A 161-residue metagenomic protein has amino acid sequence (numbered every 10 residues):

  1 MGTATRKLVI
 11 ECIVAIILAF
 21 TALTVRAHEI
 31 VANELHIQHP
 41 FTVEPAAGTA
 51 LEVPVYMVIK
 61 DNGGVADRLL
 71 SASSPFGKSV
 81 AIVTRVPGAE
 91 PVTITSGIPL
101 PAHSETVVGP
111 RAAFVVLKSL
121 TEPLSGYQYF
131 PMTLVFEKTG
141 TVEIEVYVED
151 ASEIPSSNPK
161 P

Functional and structural regions predicted by a protein language model:
M1-G2, T21: Coiled-coil-like amphipathic alpha-helices with heptad-repeat character
G2-I13: Bacterial N-terminal signal peptides that target proteins for export
E11-T21: Bacterial N-terminal signal peptides
A22-A27: N-terminal signal peptide c-region/cleavage motif recognized by signal peptidases
H28-P161: Compact, glycine-rich, soluble single-domain proteins
